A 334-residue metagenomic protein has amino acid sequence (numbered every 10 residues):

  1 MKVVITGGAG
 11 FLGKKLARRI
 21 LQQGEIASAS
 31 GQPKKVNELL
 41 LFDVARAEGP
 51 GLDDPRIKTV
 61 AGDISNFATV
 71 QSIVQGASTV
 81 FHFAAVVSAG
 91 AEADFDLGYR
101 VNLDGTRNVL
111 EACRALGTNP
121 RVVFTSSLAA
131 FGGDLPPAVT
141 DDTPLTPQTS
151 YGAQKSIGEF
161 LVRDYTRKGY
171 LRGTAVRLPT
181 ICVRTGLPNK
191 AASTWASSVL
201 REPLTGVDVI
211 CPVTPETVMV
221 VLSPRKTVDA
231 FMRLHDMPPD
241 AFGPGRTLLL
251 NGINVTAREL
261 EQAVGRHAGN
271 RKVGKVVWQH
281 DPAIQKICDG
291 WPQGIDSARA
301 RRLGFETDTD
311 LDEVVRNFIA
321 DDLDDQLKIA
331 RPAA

Functional and structural regions predicted by a protein language model:
M1-I26: N-terminal Rossmann NAD(P)H-binding glycine-rich loop of SDR-like oxidoreductase domains
I57, A61-V101: NAD(P)H-binding glycine-rich loop region in Rossmannoid oxidoreductase-like domains and their noncatalytic homologs
D104-T149: Conserved Rossmann-fold NAD(P)-dependent oxidoreductase catalytic core, especially the SDR/UDP-sugar
G133-L135, Q148-T174: Active-site Tyr-X1-5-Lys
S156, V183-S197, P224-R225, L234-L248: Glycine/proline-rich active-site loop of Rossmann-fold NAD(P)-dependent oxidoreductases
R163-V218, P224: NAD(P)-dependent short-chain dehydrogenase/reductase
A230-Q285, K328-P332: Mid/C-terminal beta-alpha module of Rossmann-like enzyme folds, strongest in SDR-family dehydrogenases/epimerases
H280, P292-R302, T309-A334: Amphipathic terminal alpha-helices
